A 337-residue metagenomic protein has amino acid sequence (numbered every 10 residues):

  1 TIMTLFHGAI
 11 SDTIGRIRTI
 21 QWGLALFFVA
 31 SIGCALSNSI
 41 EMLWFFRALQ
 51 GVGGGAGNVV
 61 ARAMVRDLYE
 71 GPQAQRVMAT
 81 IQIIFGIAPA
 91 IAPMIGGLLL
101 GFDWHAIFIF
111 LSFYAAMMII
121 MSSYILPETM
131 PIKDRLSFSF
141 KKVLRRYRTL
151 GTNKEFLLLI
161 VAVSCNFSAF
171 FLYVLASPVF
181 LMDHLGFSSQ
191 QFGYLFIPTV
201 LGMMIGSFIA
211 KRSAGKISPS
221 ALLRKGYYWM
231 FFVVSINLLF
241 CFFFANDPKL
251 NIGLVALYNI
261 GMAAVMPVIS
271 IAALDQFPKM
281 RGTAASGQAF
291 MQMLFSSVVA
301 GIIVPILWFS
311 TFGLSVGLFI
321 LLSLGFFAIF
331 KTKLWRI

Functional and structural regions predicted by a protein language model:
T1-H7, I197-I209: Central cavity-lining transmembrane alpha-helices of secondary-active solute carriers, predominantly the Major
T1-I40: Conserved MFS/SLC helix-loop-helix module at the cytosolic interface between two early adjacent transmembrane helices
L26-G33, E41-L49, K249-V255: Paired small-residue
F46-I87: Cytoplasmic helix-loop-helix junction between adjacent transmembrane helices in 12-TM secondary transporters
T80-Y124: Helix-loop-helix hairpin linking two adjacent transmembrane segments in secondary transporters
P127-I160: Juxtamembrane intracellular "pre-TM" segments in multi-pass secondary transporters
L274-F309, L318: A late C-terminal transmembrane helix in Major Facilitator Superfamily
